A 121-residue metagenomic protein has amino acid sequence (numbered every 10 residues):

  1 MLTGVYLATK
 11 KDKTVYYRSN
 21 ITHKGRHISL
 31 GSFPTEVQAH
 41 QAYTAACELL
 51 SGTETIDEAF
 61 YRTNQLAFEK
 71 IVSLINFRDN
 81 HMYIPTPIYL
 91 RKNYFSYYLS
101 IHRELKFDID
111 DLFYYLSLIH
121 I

Functional and structural regions predicted by a protein language model:
V5-I28: Short aromatic-glycine-(Arg/Gly/Cys) micro-motifs in beta-strand/loop hairpins
R26-V37: A short, exposed loop/beta-hairpin motif centered on an aromatic-Gly-Thr core
A39-Y43: Short beta-strand segments enriched for Tyr within beta-sheet-rich domains, predominantly fibronectin type III
E48-G52: Sec-exported extracytoplasmic/periplasmic mature domains
T53-P87: Intrinsically disordered, low-complexity charged/polar segments
S73-D108: Compositionally biased low-complexity segments at domain edges in trafficked proteins and select soluble regulators
I119-I121: Conserved small/polar residues in nucleotide/adenosyl-binding loops
